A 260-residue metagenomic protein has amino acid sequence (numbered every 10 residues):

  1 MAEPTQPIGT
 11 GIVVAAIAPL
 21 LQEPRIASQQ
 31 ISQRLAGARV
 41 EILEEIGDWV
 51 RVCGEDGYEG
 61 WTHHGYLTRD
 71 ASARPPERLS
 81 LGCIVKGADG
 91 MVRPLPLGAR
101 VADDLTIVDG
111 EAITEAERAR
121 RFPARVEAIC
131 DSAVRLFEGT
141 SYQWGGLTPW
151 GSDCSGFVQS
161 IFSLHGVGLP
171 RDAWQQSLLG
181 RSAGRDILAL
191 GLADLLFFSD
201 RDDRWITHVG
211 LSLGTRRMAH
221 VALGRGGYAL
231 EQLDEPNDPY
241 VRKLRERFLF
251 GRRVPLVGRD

Functional and structural regions predicted by a protein language model:
M1-G9, R25, S32, A36-R39 (+3 more regions): Boundary regions of SH3-family modules and the immediately adjacent low-complexity/disordered segments in eukaryotic
A15-R25, E77-D89, D172-R181: Short, structured beta-strand/loop micro-motifs enriched in basic residues and often containing a Trp
Q29-Q30, G90, S182-D186: A structural connector/turn signal
S141-L192: Catalytic cysteine-centered active-site loop
A183-D186, T207, L213-D260: Aromatic- and glycine-rich peptidoglycan recognition patches
A193-S199: Structural signature of the urease/amidohydrolase superfamily beta/alpha-barrel
